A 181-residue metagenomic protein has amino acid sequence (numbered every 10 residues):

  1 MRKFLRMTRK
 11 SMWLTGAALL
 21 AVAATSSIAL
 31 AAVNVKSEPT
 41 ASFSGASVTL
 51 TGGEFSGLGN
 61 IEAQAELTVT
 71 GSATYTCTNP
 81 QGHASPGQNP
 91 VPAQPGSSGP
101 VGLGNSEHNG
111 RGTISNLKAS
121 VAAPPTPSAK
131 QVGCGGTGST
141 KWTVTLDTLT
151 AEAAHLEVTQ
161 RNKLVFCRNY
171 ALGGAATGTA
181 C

Functional and structural regions predicted by a protein language model:
R2-F4, L30-A31: Well-ordered, non-transmembrane segments within structured domains
K3-T15: Bacterial N-terminal signal peptides that target proteins for export
T15-S26: Bacterial N-terminal signal peptides
A31-C181: Mature extracytoplasmic or otherwise solvent-exposed domains
